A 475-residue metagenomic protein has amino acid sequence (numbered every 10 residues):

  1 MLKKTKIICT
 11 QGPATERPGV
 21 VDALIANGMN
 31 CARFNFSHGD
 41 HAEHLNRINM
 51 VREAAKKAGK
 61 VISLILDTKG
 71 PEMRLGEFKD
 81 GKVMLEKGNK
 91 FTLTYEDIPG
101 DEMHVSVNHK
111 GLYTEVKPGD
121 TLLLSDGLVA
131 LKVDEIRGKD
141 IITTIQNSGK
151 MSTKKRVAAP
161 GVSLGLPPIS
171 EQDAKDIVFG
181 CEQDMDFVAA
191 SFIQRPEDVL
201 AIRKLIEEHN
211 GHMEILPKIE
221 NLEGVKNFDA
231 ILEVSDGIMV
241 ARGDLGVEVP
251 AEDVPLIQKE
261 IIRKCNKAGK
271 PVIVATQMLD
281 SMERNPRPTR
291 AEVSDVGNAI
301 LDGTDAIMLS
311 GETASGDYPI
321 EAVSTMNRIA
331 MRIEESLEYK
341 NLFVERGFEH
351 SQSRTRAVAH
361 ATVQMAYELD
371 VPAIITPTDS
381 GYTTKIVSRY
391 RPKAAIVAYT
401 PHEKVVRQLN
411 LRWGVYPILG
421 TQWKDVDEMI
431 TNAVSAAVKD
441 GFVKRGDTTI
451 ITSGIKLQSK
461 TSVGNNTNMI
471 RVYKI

Functional and structural regions predicted by a protein language model:
M1-I475: Non-catalytic helical/linker scaffolds that mediate oligomerization, partner binding, and domain coupling around large
